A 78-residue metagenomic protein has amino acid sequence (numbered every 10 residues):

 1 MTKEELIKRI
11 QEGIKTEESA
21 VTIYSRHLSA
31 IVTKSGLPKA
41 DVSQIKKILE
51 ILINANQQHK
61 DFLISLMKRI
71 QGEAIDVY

Functional and structural regions predicted by a protein language model:
M1-Y78: Non-heme di-metal
